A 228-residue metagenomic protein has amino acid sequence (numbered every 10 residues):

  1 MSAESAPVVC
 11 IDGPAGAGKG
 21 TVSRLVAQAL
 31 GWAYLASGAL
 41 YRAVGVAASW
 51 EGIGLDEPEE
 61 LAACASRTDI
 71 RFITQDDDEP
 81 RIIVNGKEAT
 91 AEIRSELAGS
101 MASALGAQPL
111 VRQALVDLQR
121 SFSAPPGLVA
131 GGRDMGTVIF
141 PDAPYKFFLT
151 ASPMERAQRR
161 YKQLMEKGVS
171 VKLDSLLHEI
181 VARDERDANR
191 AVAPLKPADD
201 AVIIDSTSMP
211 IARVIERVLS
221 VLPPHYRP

Functional and structural regions predicted by a protein language model:
V9-I11: Hydrophobic anchor at the beta1->P-loop junction of P-loop NTPases
G16: Walker A (P-loop) phosphate-binding loop of P-loop NTPases
K19: Conserved lysine of the Walker
V22: Hydrophobic positions on the alpha1 helix immediately C-terminal to the Walker A/P-loop
Q28-R94: N-terminal phosphate/diphosphate-binding loop that engages ATP/GTP or pyrophosphate donors across diverse enzyme folds
G38, G86, L115, V129 (+1 more regions): Residue-level signal for inorganic ion chemistry
T74, Q119-P125, M135-V138, D142 (+1 more regions): Small-molecule kinase domains that catalyze NTP-dependent phosphoryl transfer to phosphate-bearing small molecules
T90-V169: ATP-dependent NMP and nucleoside kinases share a basic, alpha-helical "lid"
